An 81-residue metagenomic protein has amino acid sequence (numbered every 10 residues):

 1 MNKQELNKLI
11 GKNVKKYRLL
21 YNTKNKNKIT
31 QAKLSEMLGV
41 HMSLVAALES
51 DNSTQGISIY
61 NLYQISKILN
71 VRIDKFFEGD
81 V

Functional and structural regions predicted by a protein language model:
M1-N27: A short, Lys/Arg-rich alpha-helix, primarily the initiator
K12, K28-I29, I57-Y60: Residue-level signal for the short linker/turn that defines the boundary of a DNA-recognition helix
R18, S35, S66: The alpha-helix within a helix-turn-helix
N25-L48: Short alpha-helical DNA-recognition segment
Q31, M42, I59-L62, I73: Helix-turn-helix DNA-binding elements, focusing on the entry/boundary residues of the two helices that contact DNA
N52-Q64: Short, basic-rich loop-to-helix N-cap that marks the start of a DNA-contacting helix
I57, N70-V81: Short C-terminal boundary/hinge segments that cap the last helix of small helical domains
